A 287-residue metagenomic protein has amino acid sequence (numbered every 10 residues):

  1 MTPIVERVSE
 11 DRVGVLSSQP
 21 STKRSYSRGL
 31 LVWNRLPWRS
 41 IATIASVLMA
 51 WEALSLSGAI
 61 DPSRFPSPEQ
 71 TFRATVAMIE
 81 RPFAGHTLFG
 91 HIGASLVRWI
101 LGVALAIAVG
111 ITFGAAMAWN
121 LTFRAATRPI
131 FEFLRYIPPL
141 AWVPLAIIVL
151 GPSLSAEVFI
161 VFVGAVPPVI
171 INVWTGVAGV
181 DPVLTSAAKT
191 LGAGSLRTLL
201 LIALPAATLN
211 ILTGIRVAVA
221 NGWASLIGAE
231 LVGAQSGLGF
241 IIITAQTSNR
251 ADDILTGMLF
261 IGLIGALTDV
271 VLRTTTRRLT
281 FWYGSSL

Functional and structural regions predicted by a protein language model:
M1-A45, V270-L287: Transmembrane alpha-helical segments of polytopic membrane transport and secretion proteins
R28-G29, S57-A104: Periplasmic/extracellular loop-to-transmembrane helix junction in inner-membrane transport proteins
L56, A115, T122-P129, N172 (+6 more regions): Membrane-spanning helices that line or support transport/gating and their immediate boundary helices in channels
L101-F131: Transmembrane-helix boundary motif in ABC transporter permease subunits
E132-P168, T175-G176: Generic hydrophobic transmembrane alpha-helix motif, especially the helices
I148, V177, A224-I261, T280-L287: Glycine-rich helix-loop "coupling/hinge" segments at transmembrane-helix boundaries in multipass transporters
F159, V163, S195-A229, D252 (+4 more regions): Transmembrane alpha-helices
V169-G214, L238, I242: Short cytoplasmic-facing helical segments at TM-TM junctions of multi-pass membrane proteins
